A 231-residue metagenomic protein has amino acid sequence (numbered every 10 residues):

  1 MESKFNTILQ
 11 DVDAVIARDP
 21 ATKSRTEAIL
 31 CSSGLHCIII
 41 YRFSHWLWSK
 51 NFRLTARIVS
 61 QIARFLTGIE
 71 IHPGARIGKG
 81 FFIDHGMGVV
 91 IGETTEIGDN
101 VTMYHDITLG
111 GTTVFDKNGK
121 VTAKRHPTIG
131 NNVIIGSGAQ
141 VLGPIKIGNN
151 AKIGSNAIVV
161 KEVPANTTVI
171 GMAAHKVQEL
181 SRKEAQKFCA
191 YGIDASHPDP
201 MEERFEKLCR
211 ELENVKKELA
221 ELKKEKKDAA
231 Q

Functional and structural regions predicted by a protein language model:
M1-I62, K183-Q231: Terminal amphipathic alpha-helical/low-complexity segments used for targeting or macromolecular assembly
I62-F65, R76, S181: Conserved N-terminal alpha-helix of the aminotransferase class I/II PLP-enzyme fold
T67, H72-P73, G78-K79, D84-E93 (+10 more regions): Left-handed beta-helix
V114-K117, S181: Short acidic, glycine/proline-rich loop/turn micro-motifs
K117-H126: Regulatory activation segment
T167, M172-C189: Conserved beta-strand-loop-alpha-helix hinge in the C-terminal portion of ABC ATPase nucleotide-binding domains
